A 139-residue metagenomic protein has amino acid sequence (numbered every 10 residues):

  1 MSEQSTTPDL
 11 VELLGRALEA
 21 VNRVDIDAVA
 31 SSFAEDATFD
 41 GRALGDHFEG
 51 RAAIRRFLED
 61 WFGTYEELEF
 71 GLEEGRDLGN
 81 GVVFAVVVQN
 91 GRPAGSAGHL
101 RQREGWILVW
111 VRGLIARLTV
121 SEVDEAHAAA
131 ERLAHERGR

Functional and structural regions predicted by a protein language model:
M1-E35, D77, A129-R139: Short, low-complexity N-terminal intrinsically disordered segments enriched in polar/charged residues
V11-E12, E67-E69, H99-Q102: Short solvent-exposed loop/turn micro-motifs enriched in small/polar/acidic residues
I26-G81: A solvent-exposed, acidic/Ser-Thr-rich amphipathic alpha-helical stretch
D40, A85-V86, L118-T119: Beta-strand residues in well-ordered beta-sheet regions across diverse protein folds
G79-Q89: A short hydrophobic beta-strand element
V87-R112: Exposed beta-sheet edge and beta->alpha loop/turn motif
R103-L133: Short beta-strand edge/turn micro-motifs at domain boundaries
